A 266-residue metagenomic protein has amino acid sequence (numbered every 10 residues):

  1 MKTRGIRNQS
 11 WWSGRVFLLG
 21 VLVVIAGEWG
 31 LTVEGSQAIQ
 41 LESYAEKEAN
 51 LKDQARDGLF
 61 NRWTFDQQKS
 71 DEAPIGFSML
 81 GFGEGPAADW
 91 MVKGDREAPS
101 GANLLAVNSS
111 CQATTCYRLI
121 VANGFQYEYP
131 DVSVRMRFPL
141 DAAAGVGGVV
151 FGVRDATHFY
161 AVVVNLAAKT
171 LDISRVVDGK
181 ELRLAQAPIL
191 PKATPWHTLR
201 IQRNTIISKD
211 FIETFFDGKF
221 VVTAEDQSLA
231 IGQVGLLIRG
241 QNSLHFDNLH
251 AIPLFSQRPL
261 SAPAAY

Functional and structural regions predicted by a protein language model:
M1-W12: N-terminal secretory signal peptides that target proteins for export/translocation
Q40-G83, Q257-Y266: Extracellular carbohydrate-recognition regions
L41-N50, S228-Y266: Ligand-recognition surfaces built from glycine- and aromatic
F65, V132-V134, P195-I206, I212-T214: Short tryptophan-centered beta-strand motifs in secreted/extracellular beta-sheet-rich domains of glycan-recognition
K69-A106, C116: Extracellular glycan-recognition surfaces and repeat-rich motifs
N108-D172: Secretory/extracellular carbohydrate-interaction modules and structurally similar beta-sandwich "look-alikes"
V177-T198: Short, aromatic/His-centered strand-loop micro-motif at the edge of beta-sheets
E213-G235: Short, solvent-exposed beta-strand-to-loop segments that form ligand-recognition rims of beta-rich domains
